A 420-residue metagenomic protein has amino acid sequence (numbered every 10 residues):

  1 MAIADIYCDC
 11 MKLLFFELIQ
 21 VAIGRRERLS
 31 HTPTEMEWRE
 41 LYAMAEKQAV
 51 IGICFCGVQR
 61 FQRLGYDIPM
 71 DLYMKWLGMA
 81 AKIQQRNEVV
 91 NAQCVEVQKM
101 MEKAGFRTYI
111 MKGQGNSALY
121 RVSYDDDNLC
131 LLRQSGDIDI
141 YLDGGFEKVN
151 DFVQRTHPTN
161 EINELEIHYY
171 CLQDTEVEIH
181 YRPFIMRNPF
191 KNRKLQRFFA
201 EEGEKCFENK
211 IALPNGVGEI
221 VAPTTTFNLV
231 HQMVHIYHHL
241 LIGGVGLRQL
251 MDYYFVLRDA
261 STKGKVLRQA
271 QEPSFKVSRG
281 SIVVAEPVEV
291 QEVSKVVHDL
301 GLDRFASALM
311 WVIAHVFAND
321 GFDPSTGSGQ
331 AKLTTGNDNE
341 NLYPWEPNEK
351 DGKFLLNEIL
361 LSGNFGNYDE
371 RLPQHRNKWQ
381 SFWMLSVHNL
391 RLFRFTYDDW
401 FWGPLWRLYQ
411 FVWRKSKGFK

Functional and structural regions predicted by a protein language model:
M1, A270, E286-E289: Targeting/processing segments of secretory and organellar proteins
D5-G136, Y141-K263, E289-G327, A331-K420: Conserved NTP-donor binding/palm subdomain of two-metal-ion nucleotidyltransferases/polymerases, i.e., the charged
S281-V284: Non-catalytic C-terminal interaction segments of nucleic acid-processing enzymes
